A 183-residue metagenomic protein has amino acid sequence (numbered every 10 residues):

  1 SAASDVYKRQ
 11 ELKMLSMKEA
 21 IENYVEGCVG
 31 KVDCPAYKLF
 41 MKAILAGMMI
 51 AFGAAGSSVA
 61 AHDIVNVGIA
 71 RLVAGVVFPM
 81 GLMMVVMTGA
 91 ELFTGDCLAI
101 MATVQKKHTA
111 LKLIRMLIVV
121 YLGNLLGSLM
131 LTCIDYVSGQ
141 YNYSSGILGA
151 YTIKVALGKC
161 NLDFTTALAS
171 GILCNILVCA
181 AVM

Functional and structural regions predicted by a protein language model:
S1-Y7: Short, small-residue-biased leader/transition segments that mark boundaries at the very start of proteins
E11-M183: Alpha-helical transmembrane segments and their helix-helix packing motifs
